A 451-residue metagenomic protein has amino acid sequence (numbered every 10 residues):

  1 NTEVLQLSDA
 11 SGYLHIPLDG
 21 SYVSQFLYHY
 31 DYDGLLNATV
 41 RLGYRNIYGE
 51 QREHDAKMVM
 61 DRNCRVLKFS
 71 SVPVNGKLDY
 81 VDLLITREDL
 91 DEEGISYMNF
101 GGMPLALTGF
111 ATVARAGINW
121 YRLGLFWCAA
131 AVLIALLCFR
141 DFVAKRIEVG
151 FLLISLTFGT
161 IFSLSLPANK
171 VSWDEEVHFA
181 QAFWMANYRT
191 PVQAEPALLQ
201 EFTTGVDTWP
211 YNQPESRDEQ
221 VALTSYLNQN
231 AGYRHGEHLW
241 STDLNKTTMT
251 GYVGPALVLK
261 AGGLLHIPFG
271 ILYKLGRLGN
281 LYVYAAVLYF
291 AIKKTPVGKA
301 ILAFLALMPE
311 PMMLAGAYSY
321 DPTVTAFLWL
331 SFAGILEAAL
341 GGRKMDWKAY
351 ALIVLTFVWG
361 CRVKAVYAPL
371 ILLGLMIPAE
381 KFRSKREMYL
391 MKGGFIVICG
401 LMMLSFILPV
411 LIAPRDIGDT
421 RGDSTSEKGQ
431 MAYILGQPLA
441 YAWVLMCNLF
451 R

Functional and structural regions predicted by a protein language model:
G117-F162, L390-C399: Start-transfer (signal-anchor) and selected internal transmembrane alpha helices of multi-pass inner/ER membrane
A135-C138, I271-V297: Transmembrane-helix motifs of polytopic, lipid-linked glycan transferases
A144-E176, Q181-S225, I396-P414: Transmembrane signal-anchor helices characteristic of membrane glycosylation enzymes that use polyprenol
E148-V149, I267-G270, Y289-P309: Transmembrane-helix signature of polytopic, membrane-embedded enzymes that assemble or transfer cell-envelope glycans
Y188-L275: Interfacial juxtamembrane loops and adjacent helix segments that form the catalytic/substrate-binding surfaces
A317-V324: Short acidic/glycine- and proline-prone juxtamembrane loop motifs at membrane-interface regions of multi-pass membrane
A349-A365, L370-M376: Membrane-interface alpha helices of multi-pass inner-membrane proteins
Y367-A368, L373-R451: Membrane-lumen/periplasm interface segments of specific transmembrane helices in polyprenyl phosphate-linked
